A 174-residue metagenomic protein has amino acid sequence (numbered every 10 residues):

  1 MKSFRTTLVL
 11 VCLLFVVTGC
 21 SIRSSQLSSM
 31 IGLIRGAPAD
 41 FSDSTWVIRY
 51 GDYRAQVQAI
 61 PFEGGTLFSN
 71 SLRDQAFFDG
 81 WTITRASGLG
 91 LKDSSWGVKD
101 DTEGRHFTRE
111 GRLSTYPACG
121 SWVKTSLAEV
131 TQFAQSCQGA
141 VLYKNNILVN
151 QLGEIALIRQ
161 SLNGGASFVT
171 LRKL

Functional and structural regions predicted by a protein language model:
M1-V9: Bacterial N-terminal signal peptides that target proteins for export
V16-G19: C-terminal motif of bacterial Sec signal peptides marking the signal peptidase cleavage site
S21-F77, T82-L174: Acidic, serine/threonine-rich low-complexity disordered tracts
